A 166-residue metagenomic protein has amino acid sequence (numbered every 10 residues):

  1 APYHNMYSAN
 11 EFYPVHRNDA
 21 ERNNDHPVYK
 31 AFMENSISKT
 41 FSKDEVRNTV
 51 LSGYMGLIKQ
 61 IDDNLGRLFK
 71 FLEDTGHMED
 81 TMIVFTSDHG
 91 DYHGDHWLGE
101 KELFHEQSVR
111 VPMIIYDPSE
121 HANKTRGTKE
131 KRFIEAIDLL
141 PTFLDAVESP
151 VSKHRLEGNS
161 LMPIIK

Functional and structural regions predicted by a protein language model:
A1-F133, A146-R155: Active-site-proximal cap/lid insertion segments
A136, L140: Zinc-coordinating Cys/His ligand positions in small cysteine/histidine-rich zinc-finger domains
G158-K166: Short, intrinsically disordered, charge-balanced linker/junction segments flanking boundaries in proteins
